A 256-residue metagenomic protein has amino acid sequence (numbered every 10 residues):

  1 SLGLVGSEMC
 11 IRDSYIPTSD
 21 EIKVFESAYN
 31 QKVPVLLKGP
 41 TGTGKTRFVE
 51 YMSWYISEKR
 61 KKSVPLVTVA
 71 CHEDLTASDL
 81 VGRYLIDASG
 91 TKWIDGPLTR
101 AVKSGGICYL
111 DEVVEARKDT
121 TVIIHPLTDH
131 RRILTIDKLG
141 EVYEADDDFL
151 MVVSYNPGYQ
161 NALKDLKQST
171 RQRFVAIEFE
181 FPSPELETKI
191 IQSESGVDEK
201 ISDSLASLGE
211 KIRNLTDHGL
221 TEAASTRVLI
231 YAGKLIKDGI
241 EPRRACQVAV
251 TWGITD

Functional and structural regions predicted by a protein language model:
S1, S7-E8, R12-D203, S207: AAA+ P-loop NTPase catalytic core and its hallmark functional loops
L4, L80, K103, D217 (+2 more regions): Short glycine/serine/threonine-biased micro-segments
T188, E194-V250: Conserved AAA+ ATPase small/helical "lid" subdomain
